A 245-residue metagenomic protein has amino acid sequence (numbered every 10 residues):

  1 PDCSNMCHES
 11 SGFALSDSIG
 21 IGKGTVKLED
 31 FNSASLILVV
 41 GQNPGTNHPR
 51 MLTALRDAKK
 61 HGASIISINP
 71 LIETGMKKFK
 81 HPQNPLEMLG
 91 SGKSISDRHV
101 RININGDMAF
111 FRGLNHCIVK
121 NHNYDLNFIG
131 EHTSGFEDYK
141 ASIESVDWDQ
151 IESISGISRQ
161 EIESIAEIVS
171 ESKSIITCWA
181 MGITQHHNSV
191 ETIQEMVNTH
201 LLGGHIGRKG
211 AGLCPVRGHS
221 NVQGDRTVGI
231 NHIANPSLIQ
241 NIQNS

Functional and structural regions predicted by a protein language model:
P1-S220, V228, I242-S245: Cofactor-pocket helix-loop regions in the catalytic cores of large enzyme subunits
I230-A234: Flexible, surface-exposed loop regions and adjacent strand-edge segments of Gram-negative outer-membrane beta-barrel
